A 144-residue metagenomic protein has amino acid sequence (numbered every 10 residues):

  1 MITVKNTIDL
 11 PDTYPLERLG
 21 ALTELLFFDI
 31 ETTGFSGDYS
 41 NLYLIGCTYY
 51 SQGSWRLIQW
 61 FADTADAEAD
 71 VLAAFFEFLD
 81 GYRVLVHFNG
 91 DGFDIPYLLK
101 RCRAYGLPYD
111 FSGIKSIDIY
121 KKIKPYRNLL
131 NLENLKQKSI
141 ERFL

Functional and structural regions predicted by a protein language model:
M1-T23: N-terminal accessory regions of nucleic-acid-interacting proteins
E17-L19, F35-D38, F75-G81: Short, charge-rich binding segments
L22-E24, Y82-R83: Short coil/turn segments at beta-strand junctions that form active-site/ligand-binding loops
E24-T33: Two-metal-ion RNase H-like nuclease active-site motif
T32, S36-S51, R56-L57: RNase H-like nuclease fold core
W55-S139: Conserved DEDDh/DEDDy metal-dependent 3′-5′ exonuclease domain
E141-L144: Short, intrinsically disordered, charge-balanced linker/junction segments flanking boundaries in proteins
